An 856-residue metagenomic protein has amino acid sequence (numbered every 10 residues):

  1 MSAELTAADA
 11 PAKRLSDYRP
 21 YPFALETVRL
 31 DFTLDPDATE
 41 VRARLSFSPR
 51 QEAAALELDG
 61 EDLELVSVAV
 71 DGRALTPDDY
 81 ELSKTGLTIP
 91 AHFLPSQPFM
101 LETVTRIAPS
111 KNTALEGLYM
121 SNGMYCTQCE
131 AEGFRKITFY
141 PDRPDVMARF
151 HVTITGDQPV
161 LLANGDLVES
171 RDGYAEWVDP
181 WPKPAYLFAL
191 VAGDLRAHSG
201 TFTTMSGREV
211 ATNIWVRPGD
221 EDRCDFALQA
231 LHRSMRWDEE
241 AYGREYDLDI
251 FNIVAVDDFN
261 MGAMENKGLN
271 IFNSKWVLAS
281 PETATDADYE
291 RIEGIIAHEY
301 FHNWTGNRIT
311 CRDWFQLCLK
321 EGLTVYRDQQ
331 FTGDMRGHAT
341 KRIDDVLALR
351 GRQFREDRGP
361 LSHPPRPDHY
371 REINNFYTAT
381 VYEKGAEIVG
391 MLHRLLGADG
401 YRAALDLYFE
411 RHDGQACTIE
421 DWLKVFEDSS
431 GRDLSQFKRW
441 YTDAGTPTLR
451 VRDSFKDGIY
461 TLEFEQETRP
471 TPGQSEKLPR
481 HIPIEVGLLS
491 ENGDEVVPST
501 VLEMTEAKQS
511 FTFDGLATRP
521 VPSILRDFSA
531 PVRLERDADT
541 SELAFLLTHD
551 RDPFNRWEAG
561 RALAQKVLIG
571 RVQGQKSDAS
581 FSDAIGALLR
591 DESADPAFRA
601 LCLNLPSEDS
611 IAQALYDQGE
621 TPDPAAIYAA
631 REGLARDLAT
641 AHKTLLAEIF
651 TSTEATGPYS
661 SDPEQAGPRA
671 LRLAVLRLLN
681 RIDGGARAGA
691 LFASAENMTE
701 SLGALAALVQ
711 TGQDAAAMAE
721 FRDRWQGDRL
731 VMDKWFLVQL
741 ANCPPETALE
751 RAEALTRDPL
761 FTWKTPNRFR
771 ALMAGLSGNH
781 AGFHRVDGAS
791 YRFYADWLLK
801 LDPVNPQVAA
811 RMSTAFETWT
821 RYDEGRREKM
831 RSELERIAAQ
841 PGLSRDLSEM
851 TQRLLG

Functional and structural regions predicted by a protein language model:
M1-E40, Y119-Q128, Y140, L434-S435: N-terminal, polar/Ser/Thr-rich
V41-F47, G60, P95-N112, F150-Q158 (+4 more regions): Short, hydrophobic/aromatic-enriched beta-strand segments in well-ordered soluble domains
R44-E64, F139-D142, A148-D157, E420 (+1 more regions): Surface-exposed beta-strand/loop patches in extracellular or lumenal glycoproteins
R50-E52, L56-S121, T505-R519: A surface-exposed beta-strand-loop module
E64-D71, D433-Q436, A444-I524, I569 (+4 more regions): Beta-strand-rich binding/interaction modules
R73, W177, M205-R208, I214-D457 (+1 more regions): Hydrophobic alpha-helical and helix-loop surface patches within well-folded domains that function as non-catalytic
V104-T201, C224-F226, F437, P553-R556: Extended, low-hydrophobicity, Ser/Thr/Pro/Gly-biased non-transmembrane segments
R350-G351, T378, D514-G856: Long, ordered, helix-rich scaffold segments
